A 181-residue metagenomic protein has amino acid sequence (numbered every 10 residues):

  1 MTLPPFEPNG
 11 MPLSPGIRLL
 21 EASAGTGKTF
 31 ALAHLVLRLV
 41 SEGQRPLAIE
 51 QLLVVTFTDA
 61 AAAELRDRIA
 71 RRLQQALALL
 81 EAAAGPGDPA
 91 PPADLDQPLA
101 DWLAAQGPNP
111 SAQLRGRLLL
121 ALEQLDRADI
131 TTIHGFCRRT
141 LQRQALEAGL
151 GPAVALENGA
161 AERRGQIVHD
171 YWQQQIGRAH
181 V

Functional and structural regions predicted by a protein language model:
M1-G149: P-loop NTPase Walker
V55, V154-A161: Conserved phosphate/pyrophosphate-binding and hydrolysis machinery centered on Walker-type P-loop NTPases, extending
I69-R72, I167-Q174: Conserved AAA+ ATPase "sensor/coupling" helix adjacent to the nucleotide-binding pocket
A179-V181: Conserved small/polar residues in nucleotide/adenosyl-binding loops
